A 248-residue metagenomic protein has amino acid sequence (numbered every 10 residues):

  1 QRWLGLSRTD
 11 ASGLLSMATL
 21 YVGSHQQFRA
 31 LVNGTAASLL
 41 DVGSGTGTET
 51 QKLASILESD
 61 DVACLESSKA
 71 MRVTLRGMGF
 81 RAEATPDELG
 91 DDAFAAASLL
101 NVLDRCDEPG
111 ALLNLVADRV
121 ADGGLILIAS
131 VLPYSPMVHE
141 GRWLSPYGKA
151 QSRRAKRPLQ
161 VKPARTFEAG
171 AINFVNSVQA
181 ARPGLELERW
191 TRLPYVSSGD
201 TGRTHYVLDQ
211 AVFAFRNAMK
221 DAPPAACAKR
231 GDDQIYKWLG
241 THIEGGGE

Functional and structural regions predicted by a protein language model:
Q1-A36, T46-K52, I56, H139-E248: N-terminal accessory regions of S-adenosyl-L-methionine
V42: Conserved beta-strand/loop positions that form the S-adenosyl-L-methionine
G45-R81, T85-D87: Class I SAM-dependent methyltransferase SAM/SAH-binding core
S98: A conserved beta-strand element that flanks and buttresses the S-adenosyl-L-methionine
N101-R105: Short catalytic micro-motifs in class I SAM-dependent methyltransferases
A111-D122: A short glycine-rich, Lys/Arg-flanked "PGG" loop and its adjoining helix->strand segment in the class I
G123-V131: Conserved beta-strand signature within the Rossmann-like core of class I S-adenosyl-L-methionine
V131-P136, P194: Short "lid" loop at the C-terminus of a central beta-strand within the Rossmann-like core of SAM-dependent
